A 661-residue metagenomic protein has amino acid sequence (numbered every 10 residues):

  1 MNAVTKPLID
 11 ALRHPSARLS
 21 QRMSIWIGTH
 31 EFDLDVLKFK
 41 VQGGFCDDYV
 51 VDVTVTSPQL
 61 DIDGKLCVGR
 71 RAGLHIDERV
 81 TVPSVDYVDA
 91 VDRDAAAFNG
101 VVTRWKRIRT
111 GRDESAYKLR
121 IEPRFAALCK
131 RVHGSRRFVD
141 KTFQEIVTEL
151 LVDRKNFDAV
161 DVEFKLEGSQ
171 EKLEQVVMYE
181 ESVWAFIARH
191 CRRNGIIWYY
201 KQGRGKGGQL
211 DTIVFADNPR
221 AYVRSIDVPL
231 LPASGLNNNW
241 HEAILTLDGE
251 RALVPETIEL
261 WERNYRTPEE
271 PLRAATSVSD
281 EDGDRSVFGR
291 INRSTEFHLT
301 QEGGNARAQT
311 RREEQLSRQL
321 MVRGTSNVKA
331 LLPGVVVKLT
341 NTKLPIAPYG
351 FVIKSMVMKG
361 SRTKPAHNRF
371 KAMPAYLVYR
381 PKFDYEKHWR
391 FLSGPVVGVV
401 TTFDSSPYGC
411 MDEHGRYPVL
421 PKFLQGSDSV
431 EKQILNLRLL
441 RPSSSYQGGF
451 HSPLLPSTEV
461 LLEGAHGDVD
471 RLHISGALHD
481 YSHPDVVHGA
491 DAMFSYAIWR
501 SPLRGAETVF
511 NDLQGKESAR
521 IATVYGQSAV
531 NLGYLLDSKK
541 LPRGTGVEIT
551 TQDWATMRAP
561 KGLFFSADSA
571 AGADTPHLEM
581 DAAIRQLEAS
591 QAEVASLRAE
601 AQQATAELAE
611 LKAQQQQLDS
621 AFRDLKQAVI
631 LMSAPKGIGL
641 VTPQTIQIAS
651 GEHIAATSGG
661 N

Functional and structural regions predicted by a protein language model:
M1-N661: Amphipathic alpha-helical and helix-coil boundary elements used as assembly and membrane-proximal scaffolds
